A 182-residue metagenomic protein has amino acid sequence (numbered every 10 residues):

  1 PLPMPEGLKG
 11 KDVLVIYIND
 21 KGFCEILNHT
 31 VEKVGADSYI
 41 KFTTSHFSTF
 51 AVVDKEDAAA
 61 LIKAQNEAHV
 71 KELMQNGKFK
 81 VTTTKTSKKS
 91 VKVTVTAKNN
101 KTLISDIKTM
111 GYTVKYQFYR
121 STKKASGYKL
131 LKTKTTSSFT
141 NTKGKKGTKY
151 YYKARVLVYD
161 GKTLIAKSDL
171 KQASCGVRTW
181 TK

Functional and structural regions predicted by a protein language model:
P3-L73: Proteolytic cleavage junctions
V13, V114-F118: Short beta-strand elements bearing conserved aromatic residues within extracellular beta-rich modules
Y17, F118-T122: Conserved aromatic beta-strand anchor motif in extracellular beta-sandwich/beta-rich domains
T30-E32, L130-T136: Short beta-strand segments within Ig-like beta-sandwich modules, predominantly Fibronectin type-III
F42, F139-T142: Hydrophobic core positions of the immunoglobulin-like beta-sandwich fold
H46, D54-E56, N99, V156-D160: Surface-exposed loop/turn motifs at beta-strand-loop junctions within extracellular Ig-like and Fibronectin type III
N66-T109, L164-K182: Pro/Thr/Ser/Gly-rich low-complexity, intrinsically disordered linker/stalk tracts
N141-K162: Beta-strand-rich modules
